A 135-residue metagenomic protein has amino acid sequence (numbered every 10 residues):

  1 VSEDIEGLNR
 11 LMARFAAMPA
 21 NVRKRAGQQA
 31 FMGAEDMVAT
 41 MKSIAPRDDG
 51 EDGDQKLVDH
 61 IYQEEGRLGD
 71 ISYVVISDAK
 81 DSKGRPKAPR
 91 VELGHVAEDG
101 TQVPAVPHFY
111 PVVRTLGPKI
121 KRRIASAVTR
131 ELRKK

Functional and structural regions predicted by a protein language model:
V1-I76, K80-K83, A88-K135: Short, Lys/Arg-rich flexible segments
